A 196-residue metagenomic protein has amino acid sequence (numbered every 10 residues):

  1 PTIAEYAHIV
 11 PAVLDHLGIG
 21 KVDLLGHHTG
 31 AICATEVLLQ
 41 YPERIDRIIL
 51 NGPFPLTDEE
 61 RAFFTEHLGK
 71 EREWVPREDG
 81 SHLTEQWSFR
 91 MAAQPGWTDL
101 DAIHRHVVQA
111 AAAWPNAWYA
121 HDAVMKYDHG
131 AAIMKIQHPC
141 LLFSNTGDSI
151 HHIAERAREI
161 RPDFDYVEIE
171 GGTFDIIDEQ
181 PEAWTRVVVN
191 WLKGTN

Functional and structural regions predicted by a protein language model:
P1-T29, I177, E182-R186: Active-site loop/oxyanion-hole signature of alpha/beta-hydrolase fold enzymes
D15-K21, P42-E43, Q137-H138, D163: Active-site acidic short loop of glycosyltransferases
D23, H28, I32, E36 (+1 more regions): Short catalytic micro-motifs in class I SAM-dependent methyltransferases
L24, L50, C140-S144: Structural beta-sheet core signal
T35-Q40, I45-R77: Flexible "cap/lid" loop of the alpha/beta hydrolase fold
E59-E60, P76-K135: Conserved alpha/beta-hydrolase catalytic His-Asp/Glu region
C140-G172, D178: Conserved loop-alpha-helix segment in the C-terminal half of the alpha/beta-hydrolase fold that carries the catalytic
